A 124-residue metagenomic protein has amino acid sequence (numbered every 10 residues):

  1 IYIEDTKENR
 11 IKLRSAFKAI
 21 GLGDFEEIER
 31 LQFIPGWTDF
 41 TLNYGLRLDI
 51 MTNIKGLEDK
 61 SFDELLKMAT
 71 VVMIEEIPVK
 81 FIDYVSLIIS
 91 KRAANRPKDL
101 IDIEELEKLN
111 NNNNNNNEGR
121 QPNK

Functional and structural regions predicted by a protein language model:
I1-K124: Compositionally biased terminal segments of proteins
